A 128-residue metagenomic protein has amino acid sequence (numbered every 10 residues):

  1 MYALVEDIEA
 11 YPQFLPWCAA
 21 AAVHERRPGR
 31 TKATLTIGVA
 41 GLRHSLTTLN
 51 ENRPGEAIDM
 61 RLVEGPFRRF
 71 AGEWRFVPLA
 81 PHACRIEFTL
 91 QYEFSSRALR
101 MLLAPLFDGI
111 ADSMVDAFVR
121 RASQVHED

Functional and structural regions predicted by a protein language model:
M1-L4, Y11, A33, I86-F88 (+1 more regions): Hydrophobic pocket/interface hotspot
M1-P28, Q124, D128: Hydrophobic ligand-binding cavity/cleft-lining segments
E9, F107, A111, V115 (+1 more regions): Short amphipathic alpha-helical signal-transduction/dimerization elements
F14-P16, L42-R43, F67-R69: Short solvent-exposed loop/turn micro-motifs enriched in small/polar/acidic residues
A19, E56, R68-G72: Short beta-strand or tight-loop elements that sit immediately N-terminal to catalytic metal-binding acidic residues
A22-E64, A117, R121: Glycine-rich portal/gate segments that line the openings of hydrophobic small-molecule binding cavities
R61-S113: Beta-strand/loop substructures that line and gate deep hydrophobic ligand-binding cavities in soluble
